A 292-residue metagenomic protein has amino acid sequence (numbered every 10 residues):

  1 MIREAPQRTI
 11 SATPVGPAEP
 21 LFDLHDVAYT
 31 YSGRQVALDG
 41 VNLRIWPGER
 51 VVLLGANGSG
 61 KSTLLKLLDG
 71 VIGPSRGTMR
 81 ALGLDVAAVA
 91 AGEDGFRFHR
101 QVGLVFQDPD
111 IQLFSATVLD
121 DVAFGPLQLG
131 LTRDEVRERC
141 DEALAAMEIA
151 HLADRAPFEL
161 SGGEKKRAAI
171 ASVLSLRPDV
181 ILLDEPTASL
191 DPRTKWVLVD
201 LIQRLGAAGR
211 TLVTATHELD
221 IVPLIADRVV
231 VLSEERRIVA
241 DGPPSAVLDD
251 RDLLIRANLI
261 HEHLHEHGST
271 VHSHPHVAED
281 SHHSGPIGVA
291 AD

Functional and structural regions predicted by a protein language model:
D69: Helix-to-loop junction immediately C-terminal to a conserved catalytic motif
G77-A88, F98: Conserved ABC transporter NBD signature motif
D134-L152: Conserved ABC ATPase "signature" region
A156-L160, E164: Conserved ABC ATPase signature
V173-L174: ABC ATPase C-loop
I181-D184: Catalytic Walker B motif of ABC-type/P-loop ATPase nucleotide-binding domains
T216-H217: H-loop/switch region of ABC-family ATPase nucleotide-binding domains
R236-N258: Conserved beta-strand-loop-alpha-helix hinge in the C-terminal portion of ABC ATPase nucleotide-binding domains
